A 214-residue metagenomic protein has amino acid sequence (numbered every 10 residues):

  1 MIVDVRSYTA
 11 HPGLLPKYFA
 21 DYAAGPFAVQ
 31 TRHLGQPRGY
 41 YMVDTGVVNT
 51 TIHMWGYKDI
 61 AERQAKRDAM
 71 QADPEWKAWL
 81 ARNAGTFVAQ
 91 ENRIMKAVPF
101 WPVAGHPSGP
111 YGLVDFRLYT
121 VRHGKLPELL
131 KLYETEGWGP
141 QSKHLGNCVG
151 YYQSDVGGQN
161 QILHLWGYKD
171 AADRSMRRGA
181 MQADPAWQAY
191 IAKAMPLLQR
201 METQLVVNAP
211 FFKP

Functional and structural regions predicted by a protein language model:
M1-P214: Short S/T/G/P-rich N-terminal loop/turn motif that feeds into the first structured element of a domain
